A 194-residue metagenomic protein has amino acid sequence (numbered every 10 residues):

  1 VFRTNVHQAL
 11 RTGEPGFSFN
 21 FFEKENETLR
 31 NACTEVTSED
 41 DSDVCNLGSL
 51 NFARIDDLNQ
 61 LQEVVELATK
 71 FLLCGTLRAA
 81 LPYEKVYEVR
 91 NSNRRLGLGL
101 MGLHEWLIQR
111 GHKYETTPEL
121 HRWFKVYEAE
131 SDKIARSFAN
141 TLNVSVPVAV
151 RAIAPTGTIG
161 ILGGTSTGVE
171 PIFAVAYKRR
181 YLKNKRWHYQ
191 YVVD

Functional and structural regions predicted by a protein language model:
V1-D194: Long, C-terminal-biased catalytic regions of enzyme "large/alpha" subunits
